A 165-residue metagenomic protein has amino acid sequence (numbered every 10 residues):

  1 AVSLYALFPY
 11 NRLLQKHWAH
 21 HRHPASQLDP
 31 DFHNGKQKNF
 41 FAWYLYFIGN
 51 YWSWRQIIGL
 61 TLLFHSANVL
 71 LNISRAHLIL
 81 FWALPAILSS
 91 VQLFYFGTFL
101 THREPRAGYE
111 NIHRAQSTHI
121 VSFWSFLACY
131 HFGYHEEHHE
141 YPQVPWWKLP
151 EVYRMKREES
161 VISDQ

Functional and structural regions predicted by a protein language model:
A1-K38: Intramembrane catalytic core of multi-pass membrane enzymes that act on lipidic substrates
A1-R12, L45, W124-Y134, H138: Hydrophobic, aromatic-rich membrane-embedded alpha-helical segments
L13-A25, G97-R103, A128-V144: Histidine-centered catalytic micro-motifs
P24-F126, Y130: Hydrophobic transmembrane alpha-helical segments that form the core helix bundle of multi-pass membrane enzymes
Q27, G108, V144-P145, E151: Generic hydrophobic alpha-helical membrane-span motif
N50-T61, H135-E137, Y141-K148: Alpha-helical transmembrane segments and their membrane-interface junctions in multi-pass membrane proteins
W147-E159: C-terminal/domain-terminus segments
S160-Q165: Short, basic, low-complexity termini and linkers enriched in Ser/Thr/Gly/Pro that act as targeting/leader peptides
